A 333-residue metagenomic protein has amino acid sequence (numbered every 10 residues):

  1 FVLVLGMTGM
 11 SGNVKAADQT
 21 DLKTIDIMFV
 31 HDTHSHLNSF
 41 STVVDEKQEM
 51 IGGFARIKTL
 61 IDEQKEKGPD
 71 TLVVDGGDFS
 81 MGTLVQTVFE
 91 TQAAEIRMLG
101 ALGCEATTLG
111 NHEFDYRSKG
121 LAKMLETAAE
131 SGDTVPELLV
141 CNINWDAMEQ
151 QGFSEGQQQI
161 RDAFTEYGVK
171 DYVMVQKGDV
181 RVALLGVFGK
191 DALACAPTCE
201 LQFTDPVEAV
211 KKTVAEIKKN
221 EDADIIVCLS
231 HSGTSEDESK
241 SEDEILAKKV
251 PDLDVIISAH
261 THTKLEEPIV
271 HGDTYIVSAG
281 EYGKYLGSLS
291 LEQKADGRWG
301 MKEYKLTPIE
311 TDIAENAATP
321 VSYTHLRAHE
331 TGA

Functional and structural regions predicted by a protein language model:
F1-G6: Bacterial N-terminal signal peptides
M7-Q19: Sec-dependent signal peptide cleavage junction
N13-V14, V180, E330: Short, intrinsically disordered, low-complexity terminal segments
A17-T311: Acidic, metal/ion-coordinating pockets
D312-A317: Short, surface-exposed beta-strand/loop "edge" segments at domain boundaries and coil↔beta transitions
P320-V321: Acidic, proline/serine/threonine- and glycine-rich low-complexity intrinsically disordered segments
T324-T331: Conserved small/polar residues in nucleotide/adenosyl-binding loops
